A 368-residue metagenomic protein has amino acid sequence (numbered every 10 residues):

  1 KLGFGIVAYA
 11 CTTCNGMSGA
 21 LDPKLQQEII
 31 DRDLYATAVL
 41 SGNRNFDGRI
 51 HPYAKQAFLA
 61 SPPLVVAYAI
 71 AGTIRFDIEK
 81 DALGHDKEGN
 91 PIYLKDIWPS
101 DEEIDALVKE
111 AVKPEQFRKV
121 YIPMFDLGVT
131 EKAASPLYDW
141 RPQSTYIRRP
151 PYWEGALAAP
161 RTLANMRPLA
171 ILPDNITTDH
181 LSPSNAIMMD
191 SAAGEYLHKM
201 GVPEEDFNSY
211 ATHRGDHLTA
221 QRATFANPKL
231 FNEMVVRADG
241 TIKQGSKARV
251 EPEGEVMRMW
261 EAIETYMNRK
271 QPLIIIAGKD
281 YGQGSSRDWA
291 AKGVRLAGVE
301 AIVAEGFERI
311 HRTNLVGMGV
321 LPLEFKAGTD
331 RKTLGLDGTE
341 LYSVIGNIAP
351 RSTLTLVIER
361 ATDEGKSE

Functional and structural regions predicted by a protein language model:
K1-E368: Fe-S-dependent hydro-lyases/dehydratases of central metabolism
